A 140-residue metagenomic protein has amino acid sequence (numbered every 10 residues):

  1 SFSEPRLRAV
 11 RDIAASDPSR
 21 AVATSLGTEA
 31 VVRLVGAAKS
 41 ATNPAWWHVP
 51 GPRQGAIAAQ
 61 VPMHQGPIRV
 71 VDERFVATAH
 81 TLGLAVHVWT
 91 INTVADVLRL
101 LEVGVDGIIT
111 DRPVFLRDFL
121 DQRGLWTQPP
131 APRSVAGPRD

Functional and structural regions predicted by a protein language model:
S1-D106, T110-D140: Short loop-to-alpha-helix "cap/lid" segments that border enzyme active sites across diverse enzyme classes
